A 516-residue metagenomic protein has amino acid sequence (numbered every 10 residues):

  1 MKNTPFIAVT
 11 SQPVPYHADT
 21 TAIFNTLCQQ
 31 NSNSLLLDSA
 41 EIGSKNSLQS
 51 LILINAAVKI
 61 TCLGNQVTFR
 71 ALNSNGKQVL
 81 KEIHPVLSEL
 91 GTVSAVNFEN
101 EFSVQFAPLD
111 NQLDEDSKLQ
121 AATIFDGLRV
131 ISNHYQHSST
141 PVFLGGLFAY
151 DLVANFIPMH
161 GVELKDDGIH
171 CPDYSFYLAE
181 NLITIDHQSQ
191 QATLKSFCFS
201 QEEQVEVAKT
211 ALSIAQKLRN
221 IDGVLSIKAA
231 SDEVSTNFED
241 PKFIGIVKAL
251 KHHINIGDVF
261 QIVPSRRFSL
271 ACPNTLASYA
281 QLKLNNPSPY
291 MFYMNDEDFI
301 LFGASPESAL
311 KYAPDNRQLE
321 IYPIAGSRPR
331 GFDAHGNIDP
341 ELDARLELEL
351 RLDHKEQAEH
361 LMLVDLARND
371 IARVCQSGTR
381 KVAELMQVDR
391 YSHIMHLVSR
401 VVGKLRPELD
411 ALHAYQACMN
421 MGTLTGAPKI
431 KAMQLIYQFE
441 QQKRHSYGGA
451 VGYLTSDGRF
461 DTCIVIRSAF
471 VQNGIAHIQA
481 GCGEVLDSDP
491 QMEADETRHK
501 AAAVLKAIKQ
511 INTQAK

Functional and structural regions predicted by a protein language model:
M1-K516: Extended alpha-helical targeting/anchoring segments, especially N-terminal organellar/secretory targeting helices
